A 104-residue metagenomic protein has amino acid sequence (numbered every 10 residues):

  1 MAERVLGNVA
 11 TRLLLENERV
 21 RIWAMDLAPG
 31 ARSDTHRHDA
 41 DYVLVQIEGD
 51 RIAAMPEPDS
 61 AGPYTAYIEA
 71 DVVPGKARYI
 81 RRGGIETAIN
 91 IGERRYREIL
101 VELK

Functional and structural regions predicted by a protein language model:
M1-R4: N-terminal low-complexity, Pro/Thr/Ser-rich intrinsically disordered segments that act as propeptides or flexible
G7-D34, D39-L44, E98: A short glycine-rich, His/Asp/Glu-containing loop-to-beta-strand
E16, P58-R82: Short acidic-glycine-tyrosine-enriched beta hairpin
W23, R32-S33, D50-M55, A77: Short beta-strand segments in beta-sandwich/barrel cores
M25, H38, E57, I91 (+1 more regions): Surface loops and adjacent helix of pleckstrin homology
D39-A61: Glycine- and acidic-residue-biased ligand/ion/polar-headgroup-sensing regions
V73, R81-K104: Ligand-binding loop in jelly-roll beta-barrel domains
